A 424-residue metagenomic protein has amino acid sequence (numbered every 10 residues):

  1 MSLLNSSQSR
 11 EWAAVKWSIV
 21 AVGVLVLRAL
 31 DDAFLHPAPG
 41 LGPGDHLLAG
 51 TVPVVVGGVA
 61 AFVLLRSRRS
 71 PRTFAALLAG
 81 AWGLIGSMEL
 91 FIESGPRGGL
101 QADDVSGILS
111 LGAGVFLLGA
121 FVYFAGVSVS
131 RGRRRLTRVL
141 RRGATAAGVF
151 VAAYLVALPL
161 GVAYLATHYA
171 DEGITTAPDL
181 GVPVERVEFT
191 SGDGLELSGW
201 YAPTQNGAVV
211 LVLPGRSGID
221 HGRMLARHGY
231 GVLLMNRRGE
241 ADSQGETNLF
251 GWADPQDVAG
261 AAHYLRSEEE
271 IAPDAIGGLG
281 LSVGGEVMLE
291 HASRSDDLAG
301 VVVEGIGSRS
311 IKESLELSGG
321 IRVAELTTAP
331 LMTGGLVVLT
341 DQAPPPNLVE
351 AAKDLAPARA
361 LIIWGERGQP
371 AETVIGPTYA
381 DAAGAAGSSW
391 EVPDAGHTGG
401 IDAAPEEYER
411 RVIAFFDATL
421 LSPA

Functional and structural regions predicted by a protein language model:
V139-T190: An N-terminal hydrophobic leader/cap segment in hydrolases
G207-G215: Short beta-strand element of the alpha/beta-hydrolase
G222-Q244: Conserved alpha/beta-hydrolase
N248-E269: Alpha/beta-hydrolase active-site loop
E290-D341, A358-R359: Hydrolase active-site cap/lid region
L355-A356, L361-W364: Short beta-strand/loop motif that positions the catalytic acidic residue of the alpha/beta-hydrolase fold
Q369-I375: Conserved alpha/beta-hydrolase "acid-adjacent" motif
A395-E406: Catalytic histidine-centered segment of alpha/beta-hydrolase-like enzymes
